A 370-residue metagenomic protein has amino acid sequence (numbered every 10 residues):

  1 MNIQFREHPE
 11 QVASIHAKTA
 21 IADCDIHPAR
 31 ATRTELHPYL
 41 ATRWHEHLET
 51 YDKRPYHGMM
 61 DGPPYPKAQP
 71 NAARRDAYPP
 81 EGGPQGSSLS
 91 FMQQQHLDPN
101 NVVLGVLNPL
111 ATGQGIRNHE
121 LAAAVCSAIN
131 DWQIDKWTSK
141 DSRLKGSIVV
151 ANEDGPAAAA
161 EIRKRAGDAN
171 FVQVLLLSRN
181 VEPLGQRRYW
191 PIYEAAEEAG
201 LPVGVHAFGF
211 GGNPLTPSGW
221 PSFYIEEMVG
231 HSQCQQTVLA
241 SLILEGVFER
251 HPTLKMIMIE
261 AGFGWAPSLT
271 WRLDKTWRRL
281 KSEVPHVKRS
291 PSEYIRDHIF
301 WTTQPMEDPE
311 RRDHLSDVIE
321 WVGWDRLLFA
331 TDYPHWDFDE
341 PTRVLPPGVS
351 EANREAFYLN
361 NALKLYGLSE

Functional and structural regions predicted by a protein language model:
M1-E370: Helix-coil boundary/capping segments in enzymes
